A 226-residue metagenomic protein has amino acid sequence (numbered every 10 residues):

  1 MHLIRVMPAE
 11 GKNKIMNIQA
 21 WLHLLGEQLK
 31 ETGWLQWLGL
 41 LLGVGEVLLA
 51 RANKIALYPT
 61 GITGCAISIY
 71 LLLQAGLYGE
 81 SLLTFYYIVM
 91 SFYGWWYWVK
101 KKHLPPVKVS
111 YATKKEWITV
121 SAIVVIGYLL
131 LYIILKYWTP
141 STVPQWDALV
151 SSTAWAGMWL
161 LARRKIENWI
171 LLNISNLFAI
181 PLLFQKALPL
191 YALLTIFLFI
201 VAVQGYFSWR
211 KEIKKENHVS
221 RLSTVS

Functional and structural regions predicted by a protein language model:
N17-A52, G64, K101-K102, A112-S226: Polytopic alpha-helical membrane-helix bundles and their juxtamembrane interface segments in multi-pass membrane
N53-A56, S68-Y86: Helix-loop junctions on the outward
G61-S68, Y87-S91, I123-Y128: Mid-membrane cores of alpha-helical transmembrane segments in multi-pass membrane proteins, especially transporters
A75, Y87, P106-S110: Interfacial loop at the N-terminal end of multi-pass membrane proteins
F85-K102: Membrane-water interface of transmembrane alpha-helices
